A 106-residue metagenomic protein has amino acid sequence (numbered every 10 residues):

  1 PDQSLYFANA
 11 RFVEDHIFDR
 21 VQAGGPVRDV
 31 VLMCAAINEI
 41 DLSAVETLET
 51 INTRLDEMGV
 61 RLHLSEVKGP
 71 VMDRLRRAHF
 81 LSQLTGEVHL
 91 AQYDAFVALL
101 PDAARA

Functional and structural regions predicted by a protein language model:
P1-A106: Structured cytosolic domains appended to multi-pass membrane proteins
